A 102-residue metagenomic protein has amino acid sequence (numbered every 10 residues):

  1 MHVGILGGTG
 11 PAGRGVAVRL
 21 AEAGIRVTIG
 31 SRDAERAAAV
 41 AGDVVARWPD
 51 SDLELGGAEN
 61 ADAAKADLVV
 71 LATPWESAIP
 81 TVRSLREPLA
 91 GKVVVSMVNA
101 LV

Functional and structural regions predicted by a protein language model:
M1-D43: NAD(P)+-binding Rossmann beta1-loop-alpha1 motif at the extreme N-terminus of oxidoreductases
R47-V94, N99-V102: Rossmann-like NAD(P)-binding element
